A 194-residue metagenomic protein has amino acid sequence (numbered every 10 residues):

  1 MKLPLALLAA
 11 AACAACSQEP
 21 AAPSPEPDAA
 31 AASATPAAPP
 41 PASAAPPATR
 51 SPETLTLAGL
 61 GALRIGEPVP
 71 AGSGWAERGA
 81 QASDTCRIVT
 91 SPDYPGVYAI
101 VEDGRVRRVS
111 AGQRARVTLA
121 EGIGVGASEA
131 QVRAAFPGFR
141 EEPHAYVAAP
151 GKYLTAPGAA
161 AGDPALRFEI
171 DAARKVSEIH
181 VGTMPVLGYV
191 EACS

Functional and structural regions predicted by a protein language model:
M1-L5: Bacterial N-terminal signal peptides that target proteins for export
A12-A15: C-terminal motif of bacterial Sec signal peptides marking the signal peptidase cleavage site
S17-A44: Short, low-complexity, disordered segments immediately C-terminal to signal peptides in bacterial exported proteins
P20-E26, E67-E102, E129-K175, V181: A cross-family detector of function-defining hotspots
T56-L63, R116-I123: Second-shell loop/turn segments in exported
V106-R108, R116, V125-A130: A low-complexity, Ser/Thr/Gly/Pro-enriched, surface-exposed linker/loop concept that marks segments flanking
V181-S194: Short, low-complexity, Pro/Ser/Thr/Gly-rich segments in the mature regions of secreted, periplasmic
